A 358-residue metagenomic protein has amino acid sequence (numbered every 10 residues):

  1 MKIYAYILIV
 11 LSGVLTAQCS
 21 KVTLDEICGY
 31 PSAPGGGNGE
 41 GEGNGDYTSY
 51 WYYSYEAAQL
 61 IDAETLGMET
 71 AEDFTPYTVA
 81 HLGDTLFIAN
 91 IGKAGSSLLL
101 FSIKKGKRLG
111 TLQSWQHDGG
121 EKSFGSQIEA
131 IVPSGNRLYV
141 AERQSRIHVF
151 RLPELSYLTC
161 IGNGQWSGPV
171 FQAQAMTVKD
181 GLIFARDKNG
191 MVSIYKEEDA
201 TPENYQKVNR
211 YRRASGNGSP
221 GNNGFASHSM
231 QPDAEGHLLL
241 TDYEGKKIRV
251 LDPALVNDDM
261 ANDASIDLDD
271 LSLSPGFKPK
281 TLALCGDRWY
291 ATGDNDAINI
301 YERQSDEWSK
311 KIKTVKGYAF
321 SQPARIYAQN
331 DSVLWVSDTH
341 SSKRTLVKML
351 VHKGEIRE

Functional and structural regions predicted by a protein language model:
G13-M68: Bacterial Sec-dependent N-terminal signal peptides
Q59-T70, K107-K122, S156-G168, E203-G221 (+2 more regions): A short beta-strand motif characteristic of beta-propeller blades
G67-S96: Beta-strand-rich domains and repeat architectures in extracellular enzymes and scaffolds, especially beta-propellers
A71-H81, D118-V132, W166-V178, A214-D233 (+2 more regions): Beta-rich, blade/repeat-based domains predominating in secreted/periplasmic proteins but also intracellular
T85-A89, R137-V140, H148, L182-A185 (+3 more regions): Conserved beta-propeller blade signature
I91-K93, E142-Q144, D187-N189, E197 (+4 more regions): Short loop/turn segments immediately following the C-termini of beta-strands
S102-K107, R151-S156, K196-T201, D252-N257 (+2 more regions): Short loop/turn segments that connect beta-strands within beta-propeller blades
S321-E358: Blade-level signature of beta-propeller repeat domains, shared across WD40, Kelch, NHL, RCC1 and BNR/Asp-box propellers
